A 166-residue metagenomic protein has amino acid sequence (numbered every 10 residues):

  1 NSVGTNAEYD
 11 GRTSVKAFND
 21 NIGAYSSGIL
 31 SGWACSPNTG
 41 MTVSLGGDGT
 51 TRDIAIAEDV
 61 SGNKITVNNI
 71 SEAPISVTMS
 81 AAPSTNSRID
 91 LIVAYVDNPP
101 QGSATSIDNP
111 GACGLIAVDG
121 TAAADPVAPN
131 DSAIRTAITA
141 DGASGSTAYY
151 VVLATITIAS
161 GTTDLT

Functional and structural regions predicted by a protein language model:
N1-R88: Glycine-rich, flexible loop motifs
G49-T166: Beta-strand-rich solenoidal segments
